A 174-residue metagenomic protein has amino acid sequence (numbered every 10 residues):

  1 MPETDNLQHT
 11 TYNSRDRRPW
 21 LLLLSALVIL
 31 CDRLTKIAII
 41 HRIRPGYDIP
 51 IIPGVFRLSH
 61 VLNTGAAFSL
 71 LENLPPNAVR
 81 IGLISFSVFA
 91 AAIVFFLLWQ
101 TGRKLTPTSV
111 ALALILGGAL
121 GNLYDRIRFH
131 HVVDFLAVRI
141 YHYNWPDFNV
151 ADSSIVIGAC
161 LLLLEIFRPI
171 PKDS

Functional and structural regions predicted by a protein language model:
M1-S174: Alpha-helical transmembrane bundles and membrane-interface segments of multipass inner-membrane proteins
